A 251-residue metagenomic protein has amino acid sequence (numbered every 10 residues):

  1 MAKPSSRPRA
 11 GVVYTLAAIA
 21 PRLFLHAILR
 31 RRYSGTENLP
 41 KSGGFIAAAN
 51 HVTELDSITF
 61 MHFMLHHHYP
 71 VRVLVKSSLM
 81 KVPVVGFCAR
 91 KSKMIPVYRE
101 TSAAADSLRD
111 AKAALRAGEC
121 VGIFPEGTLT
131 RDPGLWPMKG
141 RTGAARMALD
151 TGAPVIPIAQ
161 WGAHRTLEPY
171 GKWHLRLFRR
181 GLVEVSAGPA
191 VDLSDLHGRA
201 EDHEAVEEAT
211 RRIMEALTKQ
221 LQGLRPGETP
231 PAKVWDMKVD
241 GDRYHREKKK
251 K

Functional and structural regions predicted by a protein language model:
A2-G35, K41, T59, H67 (+2 more regions): A transmembrane-helix-recognition feature enriched in membrane-embedded lipid enzymes and envelope glyco-/phospholipid
H26, K41-T101: Catalytic core of membrane glycerolipid acyltransferases/transacylases, capturing the structured, soluble-facing
H26-Y33, A104-A105, L167-Y170: Short gly/ser/thr-rich secondary-structure transition/capping motifs
L39, G134-H203, W235-D240: A cross-family acyltransferase "interaction/gating" segment
C88, A113, R146-D150: Hydrophobic/aromatic ligand-binding patch that stacks against planar heteroaromatic rings of cofactors or nucleotides
A114-A144: Catalytic-site beta-strand/loop segments enriched in glycine and acidic/polar residues
R225-K248: Short, highly charged C-terminal tails/helix-capping segments
